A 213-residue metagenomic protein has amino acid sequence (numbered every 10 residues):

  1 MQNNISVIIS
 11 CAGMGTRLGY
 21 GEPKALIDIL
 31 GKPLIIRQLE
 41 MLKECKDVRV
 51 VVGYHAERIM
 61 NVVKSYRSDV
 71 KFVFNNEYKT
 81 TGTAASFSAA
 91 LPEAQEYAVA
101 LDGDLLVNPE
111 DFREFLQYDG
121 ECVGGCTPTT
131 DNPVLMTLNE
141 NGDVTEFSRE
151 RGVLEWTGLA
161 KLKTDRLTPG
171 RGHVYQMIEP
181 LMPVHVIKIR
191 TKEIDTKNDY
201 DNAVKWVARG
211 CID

Functional and structural regions predicted by a protein language model:
M1-N3, F72, G120-E121, L167 (+1 more regions): Terminal amphipathic alpha-helical/low-complexity segments used for targeting or macromolecular assembly
Q2-I9, K32-A98: Conserved N-terminal catalytic core of the sugar/cofactor nucleotidyltransferase
N3-I29: Glycine-rich N-terminal loop/short-helix segment of MobA-like nucleotidyltransferase
G13, D104, T196: Active-site glycine-centered loops adjacent to acidic/histidine catalytic or metal-binding residues that shape
L18, I59-V63, A203: Hydrophobic packing residues within well-ordered alpha-helices of enzyme cores
Y54, K161-L162, D195: A conserved hydrophobic position in a structured secondary element of the catalytic/binding core that shapes
K64, S68-E140: Conserved beta-loop-beta/alpha segment of the NTase-like Rossmann-fold superfamily that binds/positions NTPs
N108-P180, H185-I187: Conserved core of the sugar-phosphate nucleotidyltransferase
